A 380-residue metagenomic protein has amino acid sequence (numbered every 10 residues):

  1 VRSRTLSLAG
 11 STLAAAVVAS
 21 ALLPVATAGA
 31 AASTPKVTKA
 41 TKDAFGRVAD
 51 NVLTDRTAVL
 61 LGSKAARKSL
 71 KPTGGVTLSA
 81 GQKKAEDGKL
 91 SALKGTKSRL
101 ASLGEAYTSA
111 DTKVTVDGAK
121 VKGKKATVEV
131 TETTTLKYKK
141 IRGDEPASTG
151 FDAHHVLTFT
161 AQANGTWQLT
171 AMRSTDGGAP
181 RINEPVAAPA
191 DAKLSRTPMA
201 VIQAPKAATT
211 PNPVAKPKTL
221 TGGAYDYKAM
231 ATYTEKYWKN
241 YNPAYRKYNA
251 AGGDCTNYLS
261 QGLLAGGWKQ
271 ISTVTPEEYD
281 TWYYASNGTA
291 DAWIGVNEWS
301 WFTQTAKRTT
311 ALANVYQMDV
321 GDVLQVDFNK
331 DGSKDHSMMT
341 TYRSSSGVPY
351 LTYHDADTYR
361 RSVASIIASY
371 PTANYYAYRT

Functional and structural regions predicted by a protein language model:
V1-A32: Secretory targeting and sorting signals
S33-S102, K236, P243-A251, Q261-A265: Core segments of small alpha/beta cavity-forming domains
V76-L93, A231-A311: Secreted/periplasmic proteins that engage bacterial cell-wall peptidoglycan
S91-R142: Surface-exposed, charged secondary-structure patches
A106, A110, V116, K122-A126 (+1 more regions): ...with weaker cross-activation on analogous glycine-rich loops/strands in unrelated enzymes
E145-K206, V348-H354: Short beta-strand edge/turn micro-motifs at domain boundaries
T149, G165, G177-G178, S346-T380: Glycine-rich, aromatic-bearing surface loops/beta-hairpins
A190-G253: Active-site-adjacent structural segments surrounding the nucleophilic cysteine of cysteine proteases and isopeptidases
